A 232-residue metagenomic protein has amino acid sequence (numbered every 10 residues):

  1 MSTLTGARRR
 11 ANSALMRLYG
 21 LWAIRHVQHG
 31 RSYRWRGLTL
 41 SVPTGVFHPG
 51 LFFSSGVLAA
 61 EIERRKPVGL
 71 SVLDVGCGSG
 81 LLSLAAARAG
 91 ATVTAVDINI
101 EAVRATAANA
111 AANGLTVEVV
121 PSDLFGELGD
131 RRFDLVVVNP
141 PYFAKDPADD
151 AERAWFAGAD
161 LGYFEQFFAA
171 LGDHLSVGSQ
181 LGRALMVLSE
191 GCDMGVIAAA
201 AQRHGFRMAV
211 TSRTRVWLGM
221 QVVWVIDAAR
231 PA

Functional and structural regions predicted by a protein language model:
M1-R8, G45-F52, R104-V120, V137-F143 (+1 more regions): Charged, low-complexity, helix/coiled-coil-prone segments
M1-S32: N-terminal auxiliary segments of SAM/dcSAM-dependent transferases
G20-A85, A105, L218-P231: SAM-dependent Rossmann-like transferase core, predominantly class I methyltransferases with a strong bias toward
W35, P67, A112-G114, S179 (+1 more regions): Short, well-ordered coil/turn elements that cap or connect secondary structure elements
F47, S71, A95, L185-M186: A generic structural signal for short
S55, A59-V138, A144-D146: Conserved SAM/SAH cofactor-binding pocket of Class I
I98-I100, E118-A229: S-adenosylmethionine
